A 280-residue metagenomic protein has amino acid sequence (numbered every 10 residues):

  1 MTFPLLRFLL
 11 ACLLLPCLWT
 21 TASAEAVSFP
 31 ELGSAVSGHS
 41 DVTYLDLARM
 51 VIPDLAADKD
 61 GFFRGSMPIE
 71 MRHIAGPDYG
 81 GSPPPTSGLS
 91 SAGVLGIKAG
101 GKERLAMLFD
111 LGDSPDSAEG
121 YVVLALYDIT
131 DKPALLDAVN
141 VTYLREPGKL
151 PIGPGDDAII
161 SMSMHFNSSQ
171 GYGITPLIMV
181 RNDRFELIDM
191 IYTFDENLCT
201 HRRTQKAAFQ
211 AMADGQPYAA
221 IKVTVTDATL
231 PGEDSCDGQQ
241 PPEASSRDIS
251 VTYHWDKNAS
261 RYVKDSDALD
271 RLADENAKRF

Functional and structural regions predicted by a protein language model:
M1-L10: Bacterial N-terminal signal peptides that target proteins for export
L9-L18: Bacterial N-terminal signal peptides
A24-M71, N167, Y172-F280: Acidic, small-residue rich beta-repeat scaffolds with periodic aromatic anchors
I69-S91, A138-P147, N197-R203, L272-N276: Repeat-based blade/solenoid architectures
S90-G101, G148-G155, A208-Q216: Structural signature of eukaryotic scaffold interfaces centered on beta-propeller domains
L95-I152: A glycine-rich, hydrophobic loop/mini-helix early in the fold
E103-D110, D156-H165, P217-V225: Short beta-strand elements that form the blades of beta-propeller/WD-repeat-like and other beta-sheet-rich scaffold
V141-N167, D183-E186: Surface-exposed beta-loop interaction hotspot
